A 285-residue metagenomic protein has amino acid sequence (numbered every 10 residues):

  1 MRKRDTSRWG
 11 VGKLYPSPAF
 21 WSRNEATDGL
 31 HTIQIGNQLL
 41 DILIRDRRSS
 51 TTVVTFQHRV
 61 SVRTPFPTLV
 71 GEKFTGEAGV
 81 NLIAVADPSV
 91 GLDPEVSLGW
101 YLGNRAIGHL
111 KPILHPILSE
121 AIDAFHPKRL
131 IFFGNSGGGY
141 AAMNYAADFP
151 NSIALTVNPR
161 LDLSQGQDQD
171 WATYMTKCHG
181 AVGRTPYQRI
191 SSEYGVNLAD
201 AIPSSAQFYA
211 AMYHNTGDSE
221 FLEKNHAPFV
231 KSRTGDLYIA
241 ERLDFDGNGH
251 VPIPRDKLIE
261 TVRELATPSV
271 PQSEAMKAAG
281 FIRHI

Functional and structural regions predicted by a protein language model:
D5-I44: N-terminal cap/lid segment of alpha/beta-hydrolase-fold proteins
L30-P94: Short, surface-exposed "cap/lid" segments of acyl-processing enzymes
Y101-A124: Alpha/beta-hydrolase active-site loop
F125-S136: Alpha/beta-hydrolase fold nucleophile elbow
G134-N144: Glycine-rich nucleophile elbow surrounding the catalytic serine of serine-hydrolase chemistry
N144-A154: Conserved hydrolase catalytic core segment
T156-Q165: Active-site nucleophile loop of the alpha/beta-hydrolase fold
D170-K277: The feature captures the conserved acid-bearing segment of alpha/beta-hydrolase catalytic domains
